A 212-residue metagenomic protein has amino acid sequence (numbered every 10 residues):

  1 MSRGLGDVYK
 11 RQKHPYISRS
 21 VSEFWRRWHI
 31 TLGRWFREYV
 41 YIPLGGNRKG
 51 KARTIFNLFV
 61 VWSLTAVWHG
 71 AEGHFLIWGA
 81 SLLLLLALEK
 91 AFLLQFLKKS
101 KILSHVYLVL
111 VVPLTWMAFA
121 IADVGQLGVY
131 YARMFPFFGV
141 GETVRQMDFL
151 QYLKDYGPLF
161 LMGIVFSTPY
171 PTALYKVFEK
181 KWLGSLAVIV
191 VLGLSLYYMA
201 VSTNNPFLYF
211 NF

Functional and structural regions predicted by a protein language model:
M1-Y9: Single conserved hydrophobic/aromatic residue that forms the stacking wall/gate of nucleotide- or nucleobase-binding
Q12: Gly/Thr-rich phosphate-binding loop signature of adenosyl cofactor/nucleotide-binding cores
S18-N211: Non-catalytic, membrane-anchoring transmembrane segments at the edges
